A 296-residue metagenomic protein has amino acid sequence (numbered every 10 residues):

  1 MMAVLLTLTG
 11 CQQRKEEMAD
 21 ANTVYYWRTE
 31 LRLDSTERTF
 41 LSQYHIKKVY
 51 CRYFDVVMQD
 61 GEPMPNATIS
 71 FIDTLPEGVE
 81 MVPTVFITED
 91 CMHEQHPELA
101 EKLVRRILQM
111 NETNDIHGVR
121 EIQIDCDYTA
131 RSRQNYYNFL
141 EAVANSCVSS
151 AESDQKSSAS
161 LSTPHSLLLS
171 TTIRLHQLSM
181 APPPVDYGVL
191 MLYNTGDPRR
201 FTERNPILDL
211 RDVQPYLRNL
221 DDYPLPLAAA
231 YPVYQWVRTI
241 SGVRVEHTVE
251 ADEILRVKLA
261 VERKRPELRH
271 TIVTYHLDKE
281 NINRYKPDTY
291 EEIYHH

Functional and structural regions predicted by a protein language model:
M1-L6, N145-L167: Intrinsic disorder/low-complexity segments
L8-G10: C-terminal motif of bacterial Sec signal peptides marking the signal peptidase cleavage site
Q12-K15: Bacterial signal peptide processing site
E17-A19, T23-W27, D55-C147, S166-L190: Chitinase-like catalytic core of GlcNAc-active glycosidases
R32-M58, T113-D115: Catalytic domains of carbohydrate-active enzymes, especially glycoside hydrolases
K48-Y50, Q123, V189, V273: Conserved beta-strand positions in the central sheet of alpha/beta enzyme cores
Q134, N138-C147, S166-V243: Substrate-binding surface in catalytic domains of secreted glycosidases
Y234-W236, S241-H296: Substrate-binding cleft of secreted/luminal carbohydrate-active enzymes
